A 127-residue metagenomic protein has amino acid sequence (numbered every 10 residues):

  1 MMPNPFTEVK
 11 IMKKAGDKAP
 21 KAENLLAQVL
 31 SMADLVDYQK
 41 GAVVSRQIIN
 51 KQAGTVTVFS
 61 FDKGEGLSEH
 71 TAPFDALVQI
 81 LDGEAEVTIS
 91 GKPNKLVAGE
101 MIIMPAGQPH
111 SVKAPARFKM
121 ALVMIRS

Functional and structural regions predicted by a protein language model:
M1-A53, T88: A short, N-terminal "cap"/entry segment at the start of jelly-roll beta-barrel domains of the cupin/DSBH fold
G41-A42, T57-A72: Conserved short histidine dyad/triad with adjacent acidic residue
T55, E84-E86, P93, P109 (+1 more regions): Structural motif
F74-E86, S90: Glycine- and acidic-residue-biased ligand/ion/polar-headgroup-sensing regions
L81-D82, V97-A98, A116: A cytosolic small-molecule/anion-sensing beta-strand core signal
G91-A106: Short acidic-glycine-tyrosine-enriched beta hairpin
A106-S127: Ligand-binding loop in jelly-roll beta-barrel domains
